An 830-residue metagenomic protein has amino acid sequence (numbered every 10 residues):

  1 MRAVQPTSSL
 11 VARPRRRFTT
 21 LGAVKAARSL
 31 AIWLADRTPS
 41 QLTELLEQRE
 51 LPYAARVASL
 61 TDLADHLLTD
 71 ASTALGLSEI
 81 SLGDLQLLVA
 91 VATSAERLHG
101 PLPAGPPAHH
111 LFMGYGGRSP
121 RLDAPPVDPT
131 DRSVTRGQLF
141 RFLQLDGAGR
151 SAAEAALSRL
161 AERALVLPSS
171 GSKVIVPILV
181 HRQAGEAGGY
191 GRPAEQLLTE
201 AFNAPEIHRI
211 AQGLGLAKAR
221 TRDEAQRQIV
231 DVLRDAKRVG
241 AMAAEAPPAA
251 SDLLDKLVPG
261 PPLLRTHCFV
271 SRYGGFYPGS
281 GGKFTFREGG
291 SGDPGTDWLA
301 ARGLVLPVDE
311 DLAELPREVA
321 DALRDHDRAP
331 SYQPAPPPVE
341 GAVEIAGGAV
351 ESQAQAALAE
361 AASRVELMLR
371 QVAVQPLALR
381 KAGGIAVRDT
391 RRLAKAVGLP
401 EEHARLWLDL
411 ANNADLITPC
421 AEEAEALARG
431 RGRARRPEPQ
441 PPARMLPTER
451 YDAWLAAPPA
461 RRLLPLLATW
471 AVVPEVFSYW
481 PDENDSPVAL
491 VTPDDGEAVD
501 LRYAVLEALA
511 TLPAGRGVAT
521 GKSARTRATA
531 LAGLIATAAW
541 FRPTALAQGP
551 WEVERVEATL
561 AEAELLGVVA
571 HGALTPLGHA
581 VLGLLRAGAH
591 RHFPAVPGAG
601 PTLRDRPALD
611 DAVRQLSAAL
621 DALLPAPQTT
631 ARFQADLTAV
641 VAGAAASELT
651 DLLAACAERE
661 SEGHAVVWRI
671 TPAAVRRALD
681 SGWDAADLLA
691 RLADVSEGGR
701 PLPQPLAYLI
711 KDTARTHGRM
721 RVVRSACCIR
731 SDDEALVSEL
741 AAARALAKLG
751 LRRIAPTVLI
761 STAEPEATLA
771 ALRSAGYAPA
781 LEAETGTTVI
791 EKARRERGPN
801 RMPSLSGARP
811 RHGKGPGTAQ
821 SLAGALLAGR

Functional and structural regions predicted by a protein language model:
M1, S9, P120-A124, L620: Residue-level detector of alpha-helical hydrophobic segments embedded in or interacting with membranes
R2-R17: Compositionally biased, low-complexity flexible segments
T7, S40, Q86, H181-A184 (+8 more regions): A generic structural micro-environment signature that highlights single residues at secondary-structure boundaries
R13-A547: Short, amphipathic alpha-helical interface elements at domain boundaries that mediate macromolecular binding
G348-A359, A471-R830: Extended alpha-helical interface modules used as scaffolds for assembling large macromolecular complexes
